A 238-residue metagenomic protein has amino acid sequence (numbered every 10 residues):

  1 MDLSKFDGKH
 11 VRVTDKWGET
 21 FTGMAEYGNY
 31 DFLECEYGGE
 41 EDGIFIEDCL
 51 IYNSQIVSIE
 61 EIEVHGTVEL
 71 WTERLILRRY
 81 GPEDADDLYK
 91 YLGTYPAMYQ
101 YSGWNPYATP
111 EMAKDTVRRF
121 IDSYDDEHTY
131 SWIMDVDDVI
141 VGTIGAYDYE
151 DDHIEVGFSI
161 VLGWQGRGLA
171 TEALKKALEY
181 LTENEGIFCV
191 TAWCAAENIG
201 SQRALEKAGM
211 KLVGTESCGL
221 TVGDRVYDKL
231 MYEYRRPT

Functional and structural regions predicted by a protein language model:
M1-H65: Conserved RNA-binding domains used in RNP assembly and mRNA/RNA metabolism
L3-S4, D122-E127, M210: Short loop/turn motifs at secondary-structure junctions and domain boundaries
F6, I56, L88, M112-A113: Hydrophobic/aromatic residues in well-formed alpha-helices
H65-D87, Y91-P96, S131-T238: Acyl-donor (CoA/ACP) binding surface of acyl/acetyltransferases
M98-R119: Conserved GNAT-fold acetyl-CoA-binding loop/helix
R118-I133, G142: A short helix-loop-beta-strand connector motif used in the catalytic cores of GNAT acetyltransferases and, in some
